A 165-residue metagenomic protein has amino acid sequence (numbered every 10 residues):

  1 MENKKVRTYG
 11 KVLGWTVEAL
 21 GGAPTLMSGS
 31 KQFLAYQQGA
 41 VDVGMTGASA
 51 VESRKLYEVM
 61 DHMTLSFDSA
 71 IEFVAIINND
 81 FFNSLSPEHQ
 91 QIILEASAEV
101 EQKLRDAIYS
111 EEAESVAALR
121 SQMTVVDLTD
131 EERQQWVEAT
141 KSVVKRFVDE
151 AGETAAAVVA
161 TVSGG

Functional and structural regions predicted by a protein language model:
E2-G165: N-terminal secretory/targeting leader peptides
